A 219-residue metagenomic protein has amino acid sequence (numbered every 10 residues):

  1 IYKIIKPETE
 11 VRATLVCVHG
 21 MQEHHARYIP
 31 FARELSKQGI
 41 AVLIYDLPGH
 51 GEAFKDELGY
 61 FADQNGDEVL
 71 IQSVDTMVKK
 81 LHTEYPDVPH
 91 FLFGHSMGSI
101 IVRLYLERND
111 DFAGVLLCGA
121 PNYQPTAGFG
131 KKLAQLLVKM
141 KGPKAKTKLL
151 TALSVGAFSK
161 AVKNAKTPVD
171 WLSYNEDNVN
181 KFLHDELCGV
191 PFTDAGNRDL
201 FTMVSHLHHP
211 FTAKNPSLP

Functional and structural regions predicted by a protein language model:
I1-K6: A short loop-to-beta-strand scaffold at the N-terminal edge of the catalytic core in hydrolase folds
V11-G20: Short beta-strand element of the alpha/beta-hydrolase
H19-E23, S96: Active-site glycine-rich loops that stabilize anionic/oxyanionic intermediates across multiple enzyme folds
H25-L58: Conserved alpha/beta-hydrolase
D63-H82: Alpha/beta-hydrolase active-site loop
Y85-S96: Alpha/beta-hydrolase fold nucleophile elbow
V102-L187: Alpha/beta-hydrolase-fold enzymes
F192-P219: Conserved serine/cysteine hydrolase catalytic core
